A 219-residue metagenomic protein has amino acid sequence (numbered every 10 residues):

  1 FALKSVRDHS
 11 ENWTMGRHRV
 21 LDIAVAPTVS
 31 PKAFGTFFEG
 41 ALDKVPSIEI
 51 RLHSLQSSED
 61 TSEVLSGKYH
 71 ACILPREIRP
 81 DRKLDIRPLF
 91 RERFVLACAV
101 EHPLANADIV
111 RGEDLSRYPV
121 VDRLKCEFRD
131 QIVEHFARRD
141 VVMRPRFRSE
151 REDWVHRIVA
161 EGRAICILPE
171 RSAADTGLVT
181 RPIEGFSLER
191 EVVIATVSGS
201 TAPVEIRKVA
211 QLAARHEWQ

Functional and structural regions predicted by a protein language model:
F1-M15, V204: Alpha-helical "hinge/linker" immediately C-terminal to small N-terminal DNA-binding modules
T14-M15, K83-V120, P203-R207: Flexible hinge/capping segments at coil-to-helix
H18-P80, S149-R151: Central regulatory/effector-binding core of bacterial HTH transcription factors
I23-A24, F94, V110-R129, E217-W218: Short loop->beta-strand "edge-of-pocket" segments that line small-molecule binding or catalytic clefts across diverse
A33, R181-Q219: A late-sequence structural motif
Q56-D60, L65-K68, P75, K125-R181: Hydrophobic hinge/microswitch elements
P75, L104-A105, Y118-R139, A202-A210: Secondary-structure junction motif
D85-V95, C166-E170, G177-V192: Short beta-strand->loop
